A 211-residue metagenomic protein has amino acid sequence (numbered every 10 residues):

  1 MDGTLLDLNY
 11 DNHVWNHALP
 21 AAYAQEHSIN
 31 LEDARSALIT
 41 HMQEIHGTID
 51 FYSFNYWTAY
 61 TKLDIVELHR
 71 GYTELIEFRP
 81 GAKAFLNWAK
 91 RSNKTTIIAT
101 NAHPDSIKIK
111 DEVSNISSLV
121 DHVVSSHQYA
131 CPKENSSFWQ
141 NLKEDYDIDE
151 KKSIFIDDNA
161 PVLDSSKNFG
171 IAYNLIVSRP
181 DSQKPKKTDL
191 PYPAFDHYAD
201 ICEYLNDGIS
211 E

Functional and structural regions predicted by a protein language model:
M1-A84, H103-D105: N-terminal helical cap/lid subdomain that shapes the substrate entry/recognition surface in HAD-like hydrolases
D7, I98-A99, D157-D158: Small/polar loops that bind or transfer phosphate-bearing groups
A24, T58, Y72, I97 (+3 more regions): Short, flexible active-site loop motifs that bind/organize anionic cofactors or intermediates
I29, L63, K94, I148 (+1 more regions): Short glycine/serine/threonine/alanine-rich loop segments
I29-L31, Y56-A59, K90-N93, D121 (+2 more regions): Short, intrinsically disordered/low-complexity patches at protein termini and at juxtamembrane boundaries
L63-E77, A82-S114, V120-S126: Substrate-recognition element of Asp-dependent hydrolases with the DxDx(T/V) motif
N87, H103-P104, K108-E211: Asp-based, Mg2+/Mn2+-dependent phosphohydrolase catalytic module
